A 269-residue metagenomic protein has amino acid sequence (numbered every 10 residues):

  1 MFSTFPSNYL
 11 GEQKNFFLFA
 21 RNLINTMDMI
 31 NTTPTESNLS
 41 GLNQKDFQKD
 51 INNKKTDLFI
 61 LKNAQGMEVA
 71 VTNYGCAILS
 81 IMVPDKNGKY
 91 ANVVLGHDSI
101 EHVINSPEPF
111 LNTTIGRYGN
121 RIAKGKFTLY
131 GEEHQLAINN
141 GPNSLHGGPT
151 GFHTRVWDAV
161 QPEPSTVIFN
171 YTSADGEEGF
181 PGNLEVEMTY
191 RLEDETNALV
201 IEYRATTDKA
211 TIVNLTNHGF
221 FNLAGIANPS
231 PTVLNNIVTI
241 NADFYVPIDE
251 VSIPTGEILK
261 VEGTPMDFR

Functional and structural regions predicted by a protein language model:
Q13-K14: Charged/polar low-complexity intrinsically disordered segments
M29-R269: An exposed, glycine/acidic-rich loop-and-rim segment of catalytic or binding clefts
